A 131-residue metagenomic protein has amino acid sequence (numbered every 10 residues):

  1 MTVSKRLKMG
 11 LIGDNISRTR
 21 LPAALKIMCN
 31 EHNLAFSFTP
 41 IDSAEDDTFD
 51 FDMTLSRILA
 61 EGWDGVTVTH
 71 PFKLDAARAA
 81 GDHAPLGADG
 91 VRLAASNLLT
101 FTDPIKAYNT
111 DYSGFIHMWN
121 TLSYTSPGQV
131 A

Functional and structural regions predicted by a protein language model:
T2-Y124: Phosphate/diphosphate ligand-binding glycine-rich loop within oxidoreductases
M9, V130-A131: Conserved hydrophobic helix-helix packing surfaces used for dimerization/oligomerization
Y124-V130: Short helix-loop-beta connector
